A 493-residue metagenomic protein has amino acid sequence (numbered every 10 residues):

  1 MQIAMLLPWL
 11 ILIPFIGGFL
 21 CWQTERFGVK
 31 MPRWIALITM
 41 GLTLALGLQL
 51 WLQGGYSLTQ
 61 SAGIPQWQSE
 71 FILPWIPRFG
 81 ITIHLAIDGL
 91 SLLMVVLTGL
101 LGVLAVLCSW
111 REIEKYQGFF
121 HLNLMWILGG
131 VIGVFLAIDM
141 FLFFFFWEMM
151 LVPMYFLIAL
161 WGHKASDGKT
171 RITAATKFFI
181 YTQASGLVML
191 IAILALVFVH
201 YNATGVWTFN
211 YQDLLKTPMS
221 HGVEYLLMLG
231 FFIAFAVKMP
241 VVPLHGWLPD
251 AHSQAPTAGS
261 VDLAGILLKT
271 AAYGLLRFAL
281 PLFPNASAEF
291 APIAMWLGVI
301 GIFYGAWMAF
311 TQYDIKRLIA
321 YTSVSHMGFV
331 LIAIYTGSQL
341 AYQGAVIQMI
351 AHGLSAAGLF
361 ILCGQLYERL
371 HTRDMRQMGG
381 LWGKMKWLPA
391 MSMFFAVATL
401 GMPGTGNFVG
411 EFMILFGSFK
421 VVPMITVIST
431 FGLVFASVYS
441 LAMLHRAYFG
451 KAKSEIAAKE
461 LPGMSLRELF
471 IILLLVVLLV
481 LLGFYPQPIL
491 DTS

Functional and structural regions predicted by a protein language model:
M1-L6, L20-L122, T208, Q212-K216: Transmembrane helix-loop-helix hairpins at membrane boundaries of multipass inner-membrane proteins
M1-Q2, A86, I132-M140, L276-F290 (+2 more regions): Helix-coil boundary and interhelical linker segments in multi-pass alpha-helical membrane proteins
Q2-I13, I87-T98, F141-P153, E224-F235 (+2 more regions): Structural signature of hydrophobic alpha-helical transmembrane segments
P8-Q23, I38-L50, V95-S109, I127-L128 (+6 more regions): Central hydrophobic cores of alpha-helical transmembrane segments in multi-pass inner-membrane proteins across all
G18-R26, G102-E114, F156-T170, K238-S253 (+2 more regions): C-terminal ends of transmembrane helices
F27-V29, L122, W126, G130-M219 (+3 more regions): Alpha-helical multi-pass transmembrane bundles of energy-transducing inner-membrane proteins
G54-T82, D167, R171-A175, G186-H245 (+7 more regions): Juxtamembrane/interfacial segments at transmembrane-helix boundaries in multi-pass membrane proteins
V242, A356-L359, T426-E460: Predominantly late transmembrane helices and immediately cytosolic-facing juxtamembrane segments
